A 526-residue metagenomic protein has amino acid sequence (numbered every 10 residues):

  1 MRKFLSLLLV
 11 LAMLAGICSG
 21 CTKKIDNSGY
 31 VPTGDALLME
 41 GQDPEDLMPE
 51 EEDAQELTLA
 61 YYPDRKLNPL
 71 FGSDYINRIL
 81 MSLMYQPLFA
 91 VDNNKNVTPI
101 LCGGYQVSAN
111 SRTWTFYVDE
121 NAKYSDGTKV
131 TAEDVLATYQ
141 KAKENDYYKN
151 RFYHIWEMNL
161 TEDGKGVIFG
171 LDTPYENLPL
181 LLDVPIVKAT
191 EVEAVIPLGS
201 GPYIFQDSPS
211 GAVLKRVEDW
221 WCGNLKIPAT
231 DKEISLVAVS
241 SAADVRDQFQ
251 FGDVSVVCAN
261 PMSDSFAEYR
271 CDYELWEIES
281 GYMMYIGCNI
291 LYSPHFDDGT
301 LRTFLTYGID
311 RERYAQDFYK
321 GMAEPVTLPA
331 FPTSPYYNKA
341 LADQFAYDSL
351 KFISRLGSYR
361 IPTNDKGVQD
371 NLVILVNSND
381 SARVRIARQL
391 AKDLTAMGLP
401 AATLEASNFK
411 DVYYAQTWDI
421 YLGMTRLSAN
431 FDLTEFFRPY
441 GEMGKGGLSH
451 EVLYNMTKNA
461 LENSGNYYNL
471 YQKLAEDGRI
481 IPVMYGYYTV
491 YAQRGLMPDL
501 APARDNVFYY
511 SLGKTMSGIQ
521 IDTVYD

Functional and structural regions predicted by a protein language model:
D43, E50, A402-F409, T434-M497 (+1 more regions): Extracytoplasmic/peripheral linker and loop segments enriched in polar/acidic and small residues with frequent Thr/Pro
A60-A109, Q140: N-terminal lobe/hinge region of extracytoplasmic solute-binding protein
G170, Y175-S235, A243, V524-Y525: Gly/Pro-rich hinge or "lid" segments in bacterial periplasmic/extracellular proteins
W220-A267: Ligand-site clamp/hinge motif
L291-P335, L470-I480, M484: Periplasmic-binding protein-like
A323-I361, N379-R383: Structural transition elements
Y359-L427: Ligand/substrate-recognition segments at binding pockets and active sites
Q493-D526: Long beta-strand-rich cores associated with HINT superfamily self-processing modules
